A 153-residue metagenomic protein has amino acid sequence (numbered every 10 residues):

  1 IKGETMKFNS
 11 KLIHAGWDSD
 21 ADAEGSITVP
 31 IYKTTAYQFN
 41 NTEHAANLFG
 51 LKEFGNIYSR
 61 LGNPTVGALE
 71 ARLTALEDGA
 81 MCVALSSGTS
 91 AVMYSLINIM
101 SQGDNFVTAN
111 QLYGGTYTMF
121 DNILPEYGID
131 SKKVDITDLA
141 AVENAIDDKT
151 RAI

Functional and structural regions predicted by a protein language model:
G3-N63: N-terminal "arm"/small-domain region of PLP-dependent enzymes with the aminotransferase-like
A36, N41-S90, D121-N122: Conserved N-terminal alpha-helix of the aminotransferase class I/II PLP-enzyme fold
L76-A80, M100-G103, D148: Short helix-loop-beta connector
S86-S87, Q111-L112, T137: Short beta->alpha linker loops
M93-I97, G115-I123: Hydrophobic alpha-helical segments in the ANL/AMP-binding
N98-T116, V134: Conserved PLP-anchoring active-site segment centered on the Schiff-base-forming lysine
T118-I153: PLP-dependent aminotransferase-class I/II
